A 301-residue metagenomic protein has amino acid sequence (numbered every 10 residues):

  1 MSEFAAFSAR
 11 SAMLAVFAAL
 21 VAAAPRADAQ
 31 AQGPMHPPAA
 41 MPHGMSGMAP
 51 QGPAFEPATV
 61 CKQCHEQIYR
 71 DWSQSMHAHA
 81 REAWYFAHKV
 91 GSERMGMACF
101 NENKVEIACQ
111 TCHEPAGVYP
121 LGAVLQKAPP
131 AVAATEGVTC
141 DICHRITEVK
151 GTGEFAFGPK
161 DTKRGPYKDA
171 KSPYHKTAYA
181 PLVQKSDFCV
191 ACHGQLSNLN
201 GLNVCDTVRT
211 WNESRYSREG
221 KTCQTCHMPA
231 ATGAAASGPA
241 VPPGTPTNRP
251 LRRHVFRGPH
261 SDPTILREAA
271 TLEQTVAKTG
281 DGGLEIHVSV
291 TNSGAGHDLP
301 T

Functional and structural regions predicted by a protein language model:
M1-M13: Bacterial N-terminal signal peptides that target proteins for export
F4, A29-G33, A269, Q274-T275: Intrinsic disorder/low-complexity segments enriched in polar/small residues
A5-A6, F17, A39: Generic extreme N-terminus detector
S11-A22: Bacterial N-terminal signal peptides
A15, F55-E56, H287: Short hydrophobic "helix-edge" motifs at membrane interfaces and signal-peptide entry regions
A15-V16, A27-A29: Cleavable N-terminal signal peptides
A29-Q184, F188-S217: Sequence context of c-type cytochrome heme-c attachment sites
K221-S289, S293-T301: Catalytic cores of secreted or luminal carbohydrate-active enzymes
